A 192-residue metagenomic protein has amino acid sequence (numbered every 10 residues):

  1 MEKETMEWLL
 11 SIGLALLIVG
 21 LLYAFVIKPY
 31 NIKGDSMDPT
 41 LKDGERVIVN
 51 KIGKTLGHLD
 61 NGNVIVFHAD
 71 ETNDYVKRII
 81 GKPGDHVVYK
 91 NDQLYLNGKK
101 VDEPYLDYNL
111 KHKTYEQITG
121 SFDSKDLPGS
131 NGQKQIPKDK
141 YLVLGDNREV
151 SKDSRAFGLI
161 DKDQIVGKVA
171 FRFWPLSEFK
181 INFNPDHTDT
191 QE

Functional and structural regions predicted by a protein language model:
M1-E7: Positively charged n-region of N-terminal signal peptides that target proteins for export
T5, G13, L21, N31 (+1 more regions): Soluble "head" domains of membrane/secretory-pathway proteins
L21-M37: Aromatic-capped interface at the extracytoplasmic side of an N-terminal signal-anchor transmembrane helix
D38-D43: Membrane-proximal juxtamembrane linkers immediately C-terminal to transmembrane helices
